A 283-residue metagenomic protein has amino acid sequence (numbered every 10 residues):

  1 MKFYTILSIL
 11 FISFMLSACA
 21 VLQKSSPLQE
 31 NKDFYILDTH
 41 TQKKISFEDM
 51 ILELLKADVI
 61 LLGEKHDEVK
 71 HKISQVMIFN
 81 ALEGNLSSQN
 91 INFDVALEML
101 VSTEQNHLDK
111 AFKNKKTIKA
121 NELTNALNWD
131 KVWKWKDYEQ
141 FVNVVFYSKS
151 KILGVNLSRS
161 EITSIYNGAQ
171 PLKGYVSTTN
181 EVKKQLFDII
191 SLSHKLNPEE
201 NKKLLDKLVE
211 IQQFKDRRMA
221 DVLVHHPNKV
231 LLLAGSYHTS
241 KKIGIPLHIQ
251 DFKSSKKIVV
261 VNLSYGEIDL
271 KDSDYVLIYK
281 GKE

Functional and structural regions predicted by a protein language model:
M1-T5: Positively charged n-region of N-terminal signal peptides that target proteins for export
L7-S17: Bacterial N-terminal signal peptides
A18-E283: Compositional signal for N-terminal targeting/processing segments
